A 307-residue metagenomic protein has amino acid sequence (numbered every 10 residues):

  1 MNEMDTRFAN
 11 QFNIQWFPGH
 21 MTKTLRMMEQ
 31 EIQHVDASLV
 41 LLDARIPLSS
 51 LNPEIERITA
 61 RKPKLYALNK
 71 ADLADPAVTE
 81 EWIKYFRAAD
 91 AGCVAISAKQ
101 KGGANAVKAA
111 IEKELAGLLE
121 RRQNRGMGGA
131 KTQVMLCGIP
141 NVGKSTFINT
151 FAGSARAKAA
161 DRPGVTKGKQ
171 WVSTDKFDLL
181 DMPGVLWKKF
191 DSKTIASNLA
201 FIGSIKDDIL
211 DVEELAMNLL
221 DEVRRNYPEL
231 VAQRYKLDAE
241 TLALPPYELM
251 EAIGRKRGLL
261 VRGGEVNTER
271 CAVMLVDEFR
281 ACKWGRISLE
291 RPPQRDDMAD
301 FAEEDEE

Functional and structural regions predicted by a protein language model:
M1-S38, R45-P53, I58-K64, A71 (+3 more regions): Helix-rich effector regions associated with P-loop NTPase G domains
V40, Y66-L68, L136: Structural beta-sheet core signal
D72-G138, G258-L260, V266: Canonical P-loop GTPase G-domain recognition
A106, A110, T146, N218 (+1 more regions): Alpha-helical scaffold segments in soluble metabolic enzymes
M127-G129, F151, V172: Solvent-exposed alpha-helices and their adjacent loops that cap or buttress functional pockets in soluble metabolic
Q133-G153, A157, M182: Glycine-rich phosphate-binding P-loop
